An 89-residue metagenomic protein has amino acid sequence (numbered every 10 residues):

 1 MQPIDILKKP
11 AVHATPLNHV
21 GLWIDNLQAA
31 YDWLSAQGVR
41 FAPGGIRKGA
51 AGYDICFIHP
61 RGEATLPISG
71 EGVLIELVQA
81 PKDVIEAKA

Functional and structural regions predicted by a protein language model:
M1-L34, R61: Vicinal oxygen chelate
L22, Y31-A89: Vicinal oxygen chelate
